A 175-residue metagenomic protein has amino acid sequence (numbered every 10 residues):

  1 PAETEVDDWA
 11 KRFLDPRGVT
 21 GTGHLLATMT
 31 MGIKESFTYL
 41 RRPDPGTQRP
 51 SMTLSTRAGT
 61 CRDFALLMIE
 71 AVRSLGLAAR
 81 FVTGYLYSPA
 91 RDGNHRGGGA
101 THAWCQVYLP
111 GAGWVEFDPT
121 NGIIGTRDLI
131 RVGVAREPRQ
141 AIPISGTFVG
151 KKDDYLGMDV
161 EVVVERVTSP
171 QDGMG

Functional and structural regions predicted by a protein language model:
P1-G59, L67, R136-P138, D153-D154 (+1 more regions): Secondary-structure boundary elements
P16, M31, D63-K152: Hydrophobic/aromatic-rich core segments of domains that either
